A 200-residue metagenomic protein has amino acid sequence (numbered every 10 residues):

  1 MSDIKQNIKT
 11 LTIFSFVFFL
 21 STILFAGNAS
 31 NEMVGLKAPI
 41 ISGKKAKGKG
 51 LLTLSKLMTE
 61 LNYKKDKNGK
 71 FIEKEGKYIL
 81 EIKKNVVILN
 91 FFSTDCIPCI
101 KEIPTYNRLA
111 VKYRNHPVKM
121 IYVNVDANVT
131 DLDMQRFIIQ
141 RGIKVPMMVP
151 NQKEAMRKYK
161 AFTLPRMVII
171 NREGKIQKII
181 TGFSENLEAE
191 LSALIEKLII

Functional and structural regions predicted by a protein language model:
D3-I13: Bacterial N-terminal signal peptides that target proteins for export
T12-I23: Bacterial N-terminal signal peptides
L24-A29: Boundary at the C-terminal end of the N-terminal hydrophobic targeting segment
I41-V87: A short beta-strand-turn-helix
N85-V87, F92-D95, T163: Short pre-active-site segment immediately N-terminal to redox-active cysteine/selenocysteine motifs in thiol-based
I88-L89, M120, M167: Hydrophobic beta-strand anchors of alpha/beta hydrolase catalytic cores
I100-R141, N151-K158: Structural microenvironment flanking redox-active thiols in thiol-disulfide oxidoreductases
R136-K144, P150-E196: Thiol/disulfide oxidoreductase modules built on the thioredoxin-like
